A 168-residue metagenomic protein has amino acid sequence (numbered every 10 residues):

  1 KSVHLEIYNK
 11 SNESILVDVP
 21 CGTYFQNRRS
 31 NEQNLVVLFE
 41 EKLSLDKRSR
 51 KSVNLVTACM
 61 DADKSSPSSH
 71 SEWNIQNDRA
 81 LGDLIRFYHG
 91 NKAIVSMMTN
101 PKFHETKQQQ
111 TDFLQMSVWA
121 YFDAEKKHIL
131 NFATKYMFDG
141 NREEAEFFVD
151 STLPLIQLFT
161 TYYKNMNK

Functional and structural regions predicted by a protein language model:
K1-V3: Structural beta-strand segments of beta-rich domains
L5-V19: Asparagine-centered strand-capping/turn motif at beta-strand->loop junctions
Y8, K42-K47, Q108-T111: A general structural signal for short secondary-structure junctions and capping/turn motifs
N9-E13, A58, E143, F147: Membrane-permeabilization and membrane-interfacing ectodomains
E13-I15, D63, K126: Residue-level signal for secondary-structure boundary sites
Y24-I75, H128, F132, F138 (+1 more regions): Intrinsically disordered, low-complexity Pro/Gly/Ser/Thr-rich segments with frequent PxxP/GP/PP motifs and embedded
S49, N54-Q109: Surface-exposed helix/loop patches within compact recognition domains
N100-K168: Activation targets extended, charge/polar-rich intrinsically disordered C-terminal tails
